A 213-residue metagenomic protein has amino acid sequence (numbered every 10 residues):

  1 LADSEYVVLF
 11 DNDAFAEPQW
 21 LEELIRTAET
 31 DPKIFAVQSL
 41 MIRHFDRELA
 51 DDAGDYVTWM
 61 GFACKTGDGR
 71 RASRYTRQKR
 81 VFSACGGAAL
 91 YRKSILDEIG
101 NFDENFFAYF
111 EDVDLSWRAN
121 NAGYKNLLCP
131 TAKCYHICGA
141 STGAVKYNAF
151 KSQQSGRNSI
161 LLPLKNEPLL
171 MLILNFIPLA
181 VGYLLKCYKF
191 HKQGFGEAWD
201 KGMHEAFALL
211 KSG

Functional and structural regions predicted by a protein language model:
V7: Short aromatic/hydrophobic "clamp" motif used to bind/position activated sugar donors
D11-F15: The conserved acidic donor/metal-binding loop of glycosyltransferases
E17-V57: Conserved donor NDP-sugar-binding/catalytic core segment of glycosyltransferases
L24, F82-K133: A short, conserved alpha-helix in the catalytic core of glycosyltransferases
R43-A72, T142: Acceptor/aglycone-binding surface of glycosyltransferases and processive sugar-polymer synthases
A50, R70-S94, G143-A144: A recurrent flexible, glycine/aromatic-enriched loop bordering the glycosyltransferase active site that acts as
A122-K125, C129-Y147, N158, L162: Active-site donor/metal-binding and catalytic loop motifs of nucleotide-sugar-dependent glycosylation enzymes
M171-G213: Non-catalytic, C-terminal membrane-associated alpha-helical segments of glycosyltransferases
